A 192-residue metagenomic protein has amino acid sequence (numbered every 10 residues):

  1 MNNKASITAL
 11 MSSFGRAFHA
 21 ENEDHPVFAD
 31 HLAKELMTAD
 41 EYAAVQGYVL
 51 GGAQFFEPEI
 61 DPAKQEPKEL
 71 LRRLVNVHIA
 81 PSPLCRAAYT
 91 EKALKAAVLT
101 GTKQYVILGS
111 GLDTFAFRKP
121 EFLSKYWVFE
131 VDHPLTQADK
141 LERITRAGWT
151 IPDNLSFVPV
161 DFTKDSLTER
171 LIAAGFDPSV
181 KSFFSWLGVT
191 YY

Functional and structural regions predicted by a protein language model:
M1-V106, L112-V158: Rossmann-like AdoMet
L99-T100, G148-T150, D165, G175-S182: Secondary-structure boundary elements
T114, K164, Y191: Active-site micro-motifs of SAM-dependent methyltransferase domains
T150-T163, L167-A173: A short, charged helix-loop
L171-Y192: A short SAM/SAH-binding and catalytic strip from SAM-dependent methyltransferases
